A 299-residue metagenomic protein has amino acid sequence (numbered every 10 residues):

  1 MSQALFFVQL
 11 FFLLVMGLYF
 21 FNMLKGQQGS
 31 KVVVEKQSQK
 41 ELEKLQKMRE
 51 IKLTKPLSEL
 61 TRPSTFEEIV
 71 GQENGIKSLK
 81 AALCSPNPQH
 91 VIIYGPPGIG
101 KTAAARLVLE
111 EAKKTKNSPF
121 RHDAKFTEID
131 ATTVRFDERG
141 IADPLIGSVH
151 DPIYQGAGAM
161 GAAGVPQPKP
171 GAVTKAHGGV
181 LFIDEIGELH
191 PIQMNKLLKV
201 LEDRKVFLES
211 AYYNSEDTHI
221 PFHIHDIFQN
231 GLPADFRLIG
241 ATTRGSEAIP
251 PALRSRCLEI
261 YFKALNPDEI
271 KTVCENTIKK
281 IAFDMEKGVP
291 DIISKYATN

Functional and structural regions predicted by a protein language model:
M1-K44: N-terminal accessory segments that target, anchor, or regulate ATP-driven/P-loop NTPase machines and associated
I51-Y94: Pre-Walker A (pre-P-loop) alpha-helix and adjacent loop at the N terminus of AAA/AAA+ ATPase modules, a conserved
L79-L83, A142-V180, F222-Q229: Conserved alpha-helical scaffold flanking the Walker A/P-loop in AAA+ ATPase domains
L83-V134, L198: Walker A/P-loop
K114-S148, I153, S215-D217: AAA+/P-loop NTPase substrate/partner-engagement loops
T115-R121, S246-A252, F262-N299: Conserved C-terminal "switch" segment of AAA+ ATPases
F136-I146, Q167-E202, S246-S255: Conserved AAA+/SF3 P-loop NTPase catalytic/coupling segment centered on the Walker-B
H150-Y154, P170, I192-G231: Conserved catalytic/switch belt of AAA+ P-loop NTPases
